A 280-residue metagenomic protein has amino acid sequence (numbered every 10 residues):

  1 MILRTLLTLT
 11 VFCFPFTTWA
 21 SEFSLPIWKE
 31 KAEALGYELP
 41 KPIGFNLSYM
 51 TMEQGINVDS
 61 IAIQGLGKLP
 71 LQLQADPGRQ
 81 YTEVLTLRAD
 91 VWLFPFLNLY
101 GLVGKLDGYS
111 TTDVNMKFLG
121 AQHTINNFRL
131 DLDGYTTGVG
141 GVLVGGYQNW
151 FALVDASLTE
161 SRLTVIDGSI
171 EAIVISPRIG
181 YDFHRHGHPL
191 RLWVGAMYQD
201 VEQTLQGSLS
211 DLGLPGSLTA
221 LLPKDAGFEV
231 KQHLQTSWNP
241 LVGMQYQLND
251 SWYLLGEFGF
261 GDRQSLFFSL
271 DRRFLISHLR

Functional and structural regions predicted by a protein language model:
A20-T82, T86, D90-V91, G101: Short glycine/proline- and aromatic-enriched beta-strand/turn motifs that initiate or cap beta-hairpins
K41, Y81-L85, V114, D131-T137 (+3 more regions): Residues that define the transmembrane beta-barrel architecture of outer-membrane proteins
L47, L87-P95, G101, V139-G145 (+5 more regions): Residues on the lipid-exposed face of transmembrane beta-strands in outer-membrane beta-barrel proteins
Y49-G55, V103-Y109, G145-N149, A156-R162 (+4 more regions): Transmembrane beta-strands of outer-membrane beta-barrel pores
L93, L163-S169, Q232-T236, L255-S269: Solvent-exposed loop/turn segments connecting transmembrane beta-strands in outer-membrane beta-barrel proteins
L97-L99, Q148-A152, G187-L190, D250-L254 (+1 more regions): Repeated loop/turn-to-beta-strand initiation elements of outer-membrane beta-barrel proteins
T159-N249: Outer-membrane beta-barrel transmembrane domain signature
Q264-R280: Outer-membrane beta-barrel "beta-signal"
